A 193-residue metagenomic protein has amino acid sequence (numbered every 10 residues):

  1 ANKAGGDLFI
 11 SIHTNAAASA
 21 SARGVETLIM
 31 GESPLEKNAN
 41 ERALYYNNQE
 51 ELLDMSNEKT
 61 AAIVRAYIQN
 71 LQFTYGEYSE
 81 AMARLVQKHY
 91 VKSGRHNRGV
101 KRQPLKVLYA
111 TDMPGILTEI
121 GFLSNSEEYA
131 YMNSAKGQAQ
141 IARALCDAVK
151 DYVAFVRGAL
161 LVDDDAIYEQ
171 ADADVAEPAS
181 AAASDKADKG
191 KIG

Functional and structural regions predicted by a protein language model:
A1-G193: Active-site-proximal helix/loop segments of hydrolytic enzymes
